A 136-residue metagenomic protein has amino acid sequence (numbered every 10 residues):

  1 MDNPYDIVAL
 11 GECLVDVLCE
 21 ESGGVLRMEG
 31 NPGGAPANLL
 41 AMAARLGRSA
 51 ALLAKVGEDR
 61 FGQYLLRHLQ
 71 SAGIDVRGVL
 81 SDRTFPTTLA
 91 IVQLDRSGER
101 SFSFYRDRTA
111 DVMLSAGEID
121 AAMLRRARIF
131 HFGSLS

Functional and structural regions predicted by a protein language model:
M1-D75, L114-A116: Glycine-rich phosphate/adenosyl-contacting loop at the front of the ribokinase-like
G23, L135-S136: Short coil/turn segments at secondary-structure junctions
S49-S134: Conserved N-terminal subdomain of the carbohydrate kinase-like
